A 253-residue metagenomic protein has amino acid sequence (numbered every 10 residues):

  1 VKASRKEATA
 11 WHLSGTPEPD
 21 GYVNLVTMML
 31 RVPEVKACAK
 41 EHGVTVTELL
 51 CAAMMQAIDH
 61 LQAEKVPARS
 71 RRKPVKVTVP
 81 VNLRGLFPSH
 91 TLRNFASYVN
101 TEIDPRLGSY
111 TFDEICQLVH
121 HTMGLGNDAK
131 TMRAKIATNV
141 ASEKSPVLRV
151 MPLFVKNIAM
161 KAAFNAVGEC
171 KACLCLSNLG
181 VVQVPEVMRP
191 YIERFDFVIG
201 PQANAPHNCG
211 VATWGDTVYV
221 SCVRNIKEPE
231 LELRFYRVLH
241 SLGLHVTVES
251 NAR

Functional and structural regions predicted by a protein language model:
V1-V44: Flexible, P/S/T/G-rich "lid" or insertion loops adjacent to the active sites of thioester-utilizing
L25-L30, K36, H60-R253: Acyl-thioester-dependent acyl-group transfer interface
V46-M55: Short amphipathic alpha-helical segments
